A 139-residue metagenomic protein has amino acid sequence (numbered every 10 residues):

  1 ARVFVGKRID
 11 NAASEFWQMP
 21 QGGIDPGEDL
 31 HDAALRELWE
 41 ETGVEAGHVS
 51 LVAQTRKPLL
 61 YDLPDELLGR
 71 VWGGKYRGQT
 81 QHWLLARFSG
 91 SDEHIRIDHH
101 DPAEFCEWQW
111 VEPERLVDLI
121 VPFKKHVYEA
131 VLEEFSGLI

Functional and structural regions predicted by a protein language model:
A1-M19: N-terminal strand-loop-strand
S14-Q18, C106-E107, A130: A short, polar/proline- and glycine-enriched secondary-structure boundary/capping micro-motif
Q21-I24, E28, E40-G43, V127 (+2 more regions): Intrinsically disordered, low-complexity segments enriched in glycine/proline and serine/threonine
I24-P122: Unchanged
P113-I139: Charged phosphate-binding loop/patch that engages nucleotide di/tri-phosphates or the phosphate backbone of nucleic
